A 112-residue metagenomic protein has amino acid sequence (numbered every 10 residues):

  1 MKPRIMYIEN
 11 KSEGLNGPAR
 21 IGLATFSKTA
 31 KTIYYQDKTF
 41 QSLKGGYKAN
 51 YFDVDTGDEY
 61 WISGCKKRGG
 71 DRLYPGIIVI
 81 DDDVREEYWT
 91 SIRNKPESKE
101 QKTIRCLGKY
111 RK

Functional and structural regions predicted by a protein language model:
M1-L23, K38-K112: Mixed-charge, low-complexity intrinsically disordered regions
K28-Y35: Short, conserved beta-turn/loop elements at beta-strand boundaries and strand-helix junctions
